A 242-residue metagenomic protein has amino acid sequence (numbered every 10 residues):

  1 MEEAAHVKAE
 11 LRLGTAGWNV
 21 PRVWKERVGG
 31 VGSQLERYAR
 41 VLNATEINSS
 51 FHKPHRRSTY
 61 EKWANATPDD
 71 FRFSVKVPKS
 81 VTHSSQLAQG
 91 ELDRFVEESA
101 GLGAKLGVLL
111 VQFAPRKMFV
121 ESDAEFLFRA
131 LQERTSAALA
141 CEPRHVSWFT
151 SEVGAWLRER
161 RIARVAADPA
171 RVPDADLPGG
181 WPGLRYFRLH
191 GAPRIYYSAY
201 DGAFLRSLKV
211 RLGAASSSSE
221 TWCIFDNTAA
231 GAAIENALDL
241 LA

Functional and structural regions predicted by a protein language model:
M1-A242: Residues lining hydrophobic/aromatic ligand-binding pockets adjacent to catalytic sites
